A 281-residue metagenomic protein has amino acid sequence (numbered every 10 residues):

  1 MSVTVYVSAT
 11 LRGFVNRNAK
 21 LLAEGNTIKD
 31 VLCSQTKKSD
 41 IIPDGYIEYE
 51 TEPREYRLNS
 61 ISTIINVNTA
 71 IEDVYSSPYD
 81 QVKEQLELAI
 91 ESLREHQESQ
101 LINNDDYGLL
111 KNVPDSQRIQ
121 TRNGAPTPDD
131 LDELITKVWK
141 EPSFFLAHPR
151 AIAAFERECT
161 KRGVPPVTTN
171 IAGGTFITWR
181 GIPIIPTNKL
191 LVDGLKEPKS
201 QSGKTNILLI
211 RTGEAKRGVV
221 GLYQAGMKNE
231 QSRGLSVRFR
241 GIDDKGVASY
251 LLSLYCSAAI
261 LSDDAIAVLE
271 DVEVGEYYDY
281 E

Functional and structural regions predicted by a protein language model:
M1-T51: N-terminal "assembly arms/tails" that initiate or stabilize quaternary assembly in self-assembling proteins
D40-T69: Intrinsically disordered, low-complexity linker/loop segments enriched in Gly/Pro and charged/polar residues
N59-T63, E141, D244-A248: Residues at beta-strand starts and edge strands
S62-E141: Alpha-helical scaffold segments that mediate packing/assembly in large oligomeric complexes
D105, K140-S143, T205, V247: Short, surface-exposed beta-edge/turn micro-motifs
V113-I177: Extended, solvent-exposed, turn-rich assembly/linker loops in the middle of proteins
V167-E281: Sequence/fold signature of self-assembling virion shell proteins
